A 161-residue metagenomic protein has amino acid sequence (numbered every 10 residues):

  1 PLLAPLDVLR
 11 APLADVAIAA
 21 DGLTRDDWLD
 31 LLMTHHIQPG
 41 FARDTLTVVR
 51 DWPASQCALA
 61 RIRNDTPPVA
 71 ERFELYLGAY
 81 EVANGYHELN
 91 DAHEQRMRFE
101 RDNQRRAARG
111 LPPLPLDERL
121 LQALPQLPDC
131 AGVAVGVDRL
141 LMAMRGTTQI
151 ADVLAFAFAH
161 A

Functional and structural regions predicted by a protein language model:
P1-V82, Y86, R101-L127: Metal-assisted phosphate- and nucleotidyl-transfer catalytic regions
A92-A161: Active-site pocket scaffolds in enzymes
